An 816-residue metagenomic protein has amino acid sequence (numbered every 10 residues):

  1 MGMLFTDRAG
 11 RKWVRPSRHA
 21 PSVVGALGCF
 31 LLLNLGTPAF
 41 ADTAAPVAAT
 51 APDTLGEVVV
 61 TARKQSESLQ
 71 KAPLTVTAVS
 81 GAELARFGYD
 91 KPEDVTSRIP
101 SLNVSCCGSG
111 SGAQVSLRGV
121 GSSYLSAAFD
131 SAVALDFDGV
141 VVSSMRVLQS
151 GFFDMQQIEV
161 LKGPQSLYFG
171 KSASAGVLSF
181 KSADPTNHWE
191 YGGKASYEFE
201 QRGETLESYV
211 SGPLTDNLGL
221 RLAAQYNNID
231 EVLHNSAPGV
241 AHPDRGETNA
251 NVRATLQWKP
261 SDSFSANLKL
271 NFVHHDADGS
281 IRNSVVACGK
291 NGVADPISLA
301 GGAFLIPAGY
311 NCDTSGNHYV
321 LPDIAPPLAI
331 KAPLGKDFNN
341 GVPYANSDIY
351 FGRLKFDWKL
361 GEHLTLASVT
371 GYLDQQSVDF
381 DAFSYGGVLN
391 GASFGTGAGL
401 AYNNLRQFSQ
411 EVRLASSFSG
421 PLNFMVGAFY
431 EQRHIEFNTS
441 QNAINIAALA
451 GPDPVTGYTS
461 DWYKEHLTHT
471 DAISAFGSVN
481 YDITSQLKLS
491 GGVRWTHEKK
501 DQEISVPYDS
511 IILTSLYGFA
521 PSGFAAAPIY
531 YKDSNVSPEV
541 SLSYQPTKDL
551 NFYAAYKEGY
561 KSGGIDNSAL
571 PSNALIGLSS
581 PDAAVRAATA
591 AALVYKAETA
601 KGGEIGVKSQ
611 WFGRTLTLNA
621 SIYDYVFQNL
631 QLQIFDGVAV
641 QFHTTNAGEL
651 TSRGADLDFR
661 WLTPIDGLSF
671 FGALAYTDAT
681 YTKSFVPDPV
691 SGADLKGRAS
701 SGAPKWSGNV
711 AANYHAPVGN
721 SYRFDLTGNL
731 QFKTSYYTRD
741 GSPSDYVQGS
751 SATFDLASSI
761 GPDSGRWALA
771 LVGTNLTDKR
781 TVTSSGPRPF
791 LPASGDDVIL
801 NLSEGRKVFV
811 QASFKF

Functional and structural regions predicted by a protein language model:
M1-I99, S211, G352, F814: N-terminal Sec signal peptide and the immediately downstream disordered periplasmic leader that contains the TonB box
L4, P664, Q731-R739, I760-F816: C-terminal beta-signal and adjacent terminal beta-strands/loops of Gram-negative outer-membrane beta-barrel proteins
T43, F424, S485, L489 (+3 more regions): Gram-negative outer-membrane beta-barrel transporters
D53-N187, I605: Acidic, small-polar-rich N-terminal luminal/periplasmic segments of exported/outer-membrane proteins
D130-A132, S144, F153-K162, L167-V252 (+6 more regions): Outer-membrane beta-barrel translocator/receptor signature
S179, T186-W189, S196, Y209-F304 (+8 more regions): Periplasmic-side early beta-strands and strand-to-turn transitions of outer-membrane beta-barrels
Q257-S261, L414-S417, N423, F429-E431 (+2 more regions): Structural signature of Gram-negative outer-membrane beta-barrels, strongest in the C-terminal barrel of TonB-dependent
K355-G361, T365-D381, Q545, N551-K557 (+5 more regions): Membrane-embedded beta-barrel scaffold of Gram-negative outer-membrane proteins
